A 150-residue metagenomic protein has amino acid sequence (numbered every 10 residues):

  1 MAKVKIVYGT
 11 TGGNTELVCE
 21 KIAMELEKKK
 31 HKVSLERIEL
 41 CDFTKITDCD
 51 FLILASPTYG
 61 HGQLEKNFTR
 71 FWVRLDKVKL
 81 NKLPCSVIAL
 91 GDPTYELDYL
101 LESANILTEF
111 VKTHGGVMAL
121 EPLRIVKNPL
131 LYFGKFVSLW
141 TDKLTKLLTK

Functional and structural regions predicted by a protein language model:
A2-K3, N14-L17, E25, K29 (+2 more regions): FMN-binding flavodoxin-like domain, especially the glycine-rich phosphate-binding loop
G9-G13: Short polar catalytic/cofactor-binding loops
K32-D42: A short beta-strand-loop structural module common to alpha/beta enzyme folds
